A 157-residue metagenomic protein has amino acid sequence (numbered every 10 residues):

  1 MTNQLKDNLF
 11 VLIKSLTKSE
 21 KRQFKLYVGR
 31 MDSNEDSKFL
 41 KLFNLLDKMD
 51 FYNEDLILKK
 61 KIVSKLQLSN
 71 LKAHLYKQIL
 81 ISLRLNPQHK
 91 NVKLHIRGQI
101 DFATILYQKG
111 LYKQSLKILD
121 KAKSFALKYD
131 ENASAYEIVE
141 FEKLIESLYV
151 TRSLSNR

Functional and structural regions predicted by a protein language model:
M1-R157: Extended alpha-helical scaffold regions
